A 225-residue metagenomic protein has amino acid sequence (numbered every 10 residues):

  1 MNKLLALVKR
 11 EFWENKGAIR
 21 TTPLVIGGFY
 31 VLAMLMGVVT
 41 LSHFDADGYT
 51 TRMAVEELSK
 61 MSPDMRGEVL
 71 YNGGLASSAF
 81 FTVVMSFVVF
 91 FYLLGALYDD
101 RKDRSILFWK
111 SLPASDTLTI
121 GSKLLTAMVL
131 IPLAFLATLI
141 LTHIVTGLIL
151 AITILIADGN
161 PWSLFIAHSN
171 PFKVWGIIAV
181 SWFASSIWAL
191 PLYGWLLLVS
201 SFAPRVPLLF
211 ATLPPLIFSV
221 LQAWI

Functional and structural regions predicted by a protein language model:
M1-G95, D100, W188-L190, S201-P204: Hydrophobic alpha-helical transmembrane segments
R10, L118, S122-I131: Start (N-cap) of specific transmembrane helices in multi-pass transporter permeases
V25, Y193, L197, P207-V220: Central hydrophobic cores of alpha-helical transmembrane segments in multi-pass integral membrane proteins
M34, V38, S62-F91, L125-L197 (+1 more regions): Secretory targeting signals
Y92-K110, L124: Transmembrane helix boundary and interhelical loop/hinge segments in multi-pass membrane proteins
S111-S115: Short helix-to-coil transition segments within interhelical loops that connect adjacent transmembrane helices
